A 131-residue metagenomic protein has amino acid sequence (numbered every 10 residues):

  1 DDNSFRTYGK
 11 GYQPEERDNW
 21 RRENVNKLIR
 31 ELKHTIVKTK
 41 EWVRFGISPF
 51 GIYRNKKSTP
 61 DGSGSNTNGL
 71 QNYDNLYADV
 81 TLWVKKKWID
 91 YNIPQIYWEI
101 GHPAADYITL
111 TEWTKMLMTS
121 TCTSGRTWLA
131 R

Functional and structural regions predicted by a protein language model:
D1-W88, Q95-W98: Polysaccharide-binding and catalytic clefts of secreted carbohydrate-active enzymes
N66-T67, P94, W98-I100, A105-R131: C-terminal soluble interaction/assembly domains
